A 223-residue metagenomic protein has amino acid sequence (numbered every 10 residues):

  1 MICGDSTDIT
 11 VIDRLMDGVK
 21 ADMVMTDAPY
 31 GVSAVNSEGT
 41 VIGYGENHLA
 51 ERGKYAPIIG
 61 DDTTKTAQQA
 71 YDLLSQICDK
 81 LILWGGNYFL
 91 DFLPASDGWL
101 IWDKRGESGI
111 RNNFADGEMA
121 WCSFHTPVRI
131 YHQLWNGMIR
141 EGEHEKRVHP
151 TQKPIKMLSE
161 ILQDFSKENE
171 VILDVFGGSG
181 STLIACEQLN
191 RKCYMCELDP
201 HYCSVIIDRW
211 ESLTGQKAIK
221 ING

Functional and structural regions predicted by a protein language model:
M1-L173, S179-G223: Class I S-adenosyl-L-methionine-dependent methyltransferase catalytic core
